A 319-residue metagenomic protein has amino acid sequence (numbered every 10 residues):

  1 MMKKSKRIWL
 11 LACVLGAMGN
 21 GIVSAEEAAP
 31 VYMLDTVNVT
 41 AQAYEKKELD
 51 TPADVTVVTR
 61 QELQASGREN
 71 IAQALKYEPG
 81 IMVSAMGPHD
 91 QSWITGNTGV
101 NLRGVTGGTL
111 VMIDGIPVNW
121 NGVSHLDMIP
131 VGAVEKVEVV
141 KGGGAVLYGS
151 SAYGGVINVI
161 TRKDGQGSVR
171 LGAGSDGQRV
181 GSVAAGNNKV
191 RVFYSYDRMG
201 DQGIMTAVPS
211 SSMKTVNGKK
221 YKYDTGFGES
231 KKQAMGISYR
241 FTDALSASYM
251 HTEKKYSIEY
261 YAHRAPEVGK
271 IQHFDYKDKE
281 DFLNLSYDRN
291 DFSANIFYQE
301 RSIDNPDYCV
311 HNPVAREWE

Functional and structural regions predicted by a protein language model:
D35, T98, G155, R179-V183 (+5 more regions): Hydrophobic, lipid-facing positions within transmembrane beta-strands of outer-membrane proteins
D35-S66, G99: N-terminal periplasmic "start-of-domain" segments of outer-membrane beta-barrel proteins
I71-A74, T98-N101, V139, L147 (+2 more regions): N-terminal periplasmic accessory domains that precede and gate Gram-negative outer-membrane beta-barrel machines
A72-I116, E135: Extracytoplasmic beta-strand/coil segments of soluble accessory domains associated with Gram-negative outer-membrane
G99-V100, I116-K141, V159: Short acidic/polar hinge/loop motifs at secondary-structure boundaries that mediate gating or recognition
A173-G177, K189, Y196-G200, H251-K255 (+2 more regions): Transmembrane beta-strands of outer-membrane beta-barrel pores
A184-Y276: Periplasmic-side early beta-strands and strand-to-turn transitions of outer-membrane beta-barrels
E267-Q272, Y276-K279, L283-E319: Replace "related TpsB outer-membrane translocases also match" with "some related outer-membrane beta-barrels such as
